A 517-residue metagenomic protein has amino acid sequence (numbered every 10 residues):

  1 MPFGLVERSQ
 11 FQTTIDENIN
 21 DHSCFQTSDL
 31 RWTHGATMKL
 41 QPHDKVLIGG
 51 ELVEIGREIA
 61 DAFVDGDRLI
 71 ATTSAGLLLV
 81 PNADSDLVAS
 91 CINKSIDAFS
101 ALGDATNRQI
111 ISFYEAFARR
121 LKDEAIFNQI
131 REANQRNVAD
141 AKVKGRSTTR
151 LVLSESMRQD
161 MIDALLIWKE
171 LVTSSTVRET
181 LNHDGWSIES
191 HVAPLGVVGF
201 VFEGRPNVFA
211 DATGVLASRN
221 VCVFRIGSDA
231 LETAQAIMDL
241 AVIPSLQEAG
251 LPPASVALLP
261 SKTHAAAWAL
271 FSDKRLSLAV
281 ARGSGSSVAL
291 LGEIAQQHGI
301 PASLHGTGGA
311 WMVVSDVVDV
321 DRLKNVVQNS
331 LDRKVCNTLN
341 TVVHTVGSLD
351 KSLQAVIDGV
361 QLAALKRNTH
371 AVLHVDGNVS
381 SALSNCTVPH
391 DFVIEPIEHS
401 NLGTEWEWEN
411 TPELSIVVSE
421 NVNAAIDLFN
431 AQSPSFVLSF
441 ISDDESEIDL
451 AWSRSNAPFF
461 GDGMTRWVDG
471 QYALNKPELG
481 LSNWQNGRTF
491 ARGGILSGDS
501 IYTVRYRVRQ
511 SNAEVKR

Functional and structural regions predicted by a protein language model:
F11-E189: N-terminal Rossmann-like NAD(P)+-binding subdomain of aldehyde/semialdehyde dehydrogenases
A105-S112, N128-Q129, A249-V256, R333-K334 (+5 more regions): Flexible, glycine/charged-enriched surface loops at secondary-structure junctions
S112, K122-A125, E203-G204, A212-V221 (+2 more regions): ALDH superfamily catalytic-core signature
S154, W186-I188, V256-L276: A structured beta-alpha segment of the ubiquitous adenosine-cofactor-binding alpha/beta core
D163-S245, A249, V288, H298-A302 (+1 more regions): Conserved small-residue-rich beta-alpha loop and adjacent elements that most often cradle the phosphate/pyrophosphate
V221-R225, P301-L304, M312, L438-I441 (+1 more regions): Short hydrophobic alpha-helical runs that function as membrane-insertion/retention elements
G347-S455, F459-K476, R488: NAD(P)-dependent aldehyde/semialdehyde dehydrogenase
F490-R517: Structural signal for terminal/edge beta-strands and the immediately following C-terminal loop/tail that closes
